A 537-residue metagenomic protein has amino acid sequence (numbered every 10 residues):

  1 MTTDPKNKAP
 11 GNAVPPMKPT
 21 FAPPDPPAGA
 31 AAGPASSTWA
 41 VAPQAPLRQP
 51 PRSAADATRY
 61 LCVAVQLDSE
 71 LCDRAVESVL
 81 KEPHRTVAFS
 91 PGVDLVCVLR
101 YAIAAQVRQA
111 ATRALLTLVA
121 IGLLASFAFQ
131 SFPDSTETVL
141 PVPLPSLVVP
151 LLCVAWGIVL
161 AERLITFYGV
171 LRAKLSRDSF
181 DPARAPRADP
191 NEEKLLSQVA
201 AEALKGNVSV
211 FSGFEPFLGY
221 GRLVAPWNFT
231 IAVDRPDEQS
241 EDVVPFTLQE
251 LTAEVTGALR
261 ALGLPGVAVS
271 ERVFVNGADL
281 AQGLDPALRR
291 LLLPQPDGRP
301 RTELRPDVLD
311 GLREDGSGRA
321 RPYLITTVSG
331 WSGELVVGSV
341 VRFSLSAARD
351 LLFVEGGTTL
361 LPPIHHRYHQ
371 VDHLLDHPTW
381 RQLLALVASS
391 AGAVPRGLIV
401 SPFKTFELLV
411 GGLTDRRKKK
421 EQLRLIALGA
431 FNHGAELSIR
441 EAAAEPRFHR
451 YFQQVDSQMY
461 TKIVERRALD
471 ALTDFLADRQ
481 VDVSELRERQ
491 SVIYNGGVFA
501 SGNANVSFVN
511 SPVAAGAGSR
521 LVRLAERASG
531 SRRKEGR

Functional and structural regions predicted by a protein language model:
M1-G206, Y220, V224, F229-I231 (+9 more regions): Basic, amphipathic N-terminal segments
A201-F214, N276: Deployable pore-forming modules of oligomeric membrane-permeabilizing proteins
Q239-R260, G266-N276: Soluble catalytic regions of membrane-associated enzymes that act on cell-envelope and secretory-pathway components
A261-V267, E271-R537: Membrane-proximal, solvent-exposed terminal domains/tails of membrane-associated proteins
